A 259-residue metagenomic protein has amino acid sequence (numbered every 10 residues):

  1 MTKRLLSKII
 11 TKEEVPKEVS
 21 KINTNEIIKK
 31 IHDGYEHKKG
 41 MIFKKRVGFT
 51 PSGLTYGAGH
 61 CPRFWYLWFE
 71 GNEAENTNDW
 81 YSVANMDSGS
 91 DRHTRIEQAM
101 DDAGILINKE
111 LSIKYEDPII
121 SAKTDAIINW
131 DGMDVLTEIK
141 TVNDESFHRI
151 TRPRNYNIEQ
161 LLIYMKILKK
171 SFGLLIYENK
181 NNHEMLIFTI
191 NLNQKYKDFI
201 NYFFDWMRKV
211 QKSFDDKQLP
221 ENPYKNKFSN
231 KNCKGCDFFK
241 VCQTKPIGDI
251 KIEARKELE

Functional and structural regions predicted by a protein language model:
M1-L136, N143-R149, K256-E259: Metal-dependent nuclease catalytic cores that hydrolyze phosphodiester bonds in DNA/RNA, characterized by
S88-R92, Y156, F199-Y202: Soluble or luminal CAZymes and related metallo-dependent hydrolases
T94-D102, R152-N179: Metal-dependent nuclease catalytic cores in nucleic-acid-processing enzymes, especially RNase H-like/related
P118-I119, R152-Y156, K195: Short, well-structured alpha-helical patches and their helix-loop capping segments that border functional surfaces
T124, L162, K234: Residue-level detector of short, conserved catalytic/binding motifs and their immediate flanks
I128, V135-I139, I200-M207: Short, basic, helix/turn surface patches
I139-T141, Y177: Residue-level recognition of conserved beta-strand positions in structured domain cores
R149-T151, I167-E259: Metal-dependent nuclease catalytic regions and adjoining charged, substrate-binding loops involved in nucleic-acid end
